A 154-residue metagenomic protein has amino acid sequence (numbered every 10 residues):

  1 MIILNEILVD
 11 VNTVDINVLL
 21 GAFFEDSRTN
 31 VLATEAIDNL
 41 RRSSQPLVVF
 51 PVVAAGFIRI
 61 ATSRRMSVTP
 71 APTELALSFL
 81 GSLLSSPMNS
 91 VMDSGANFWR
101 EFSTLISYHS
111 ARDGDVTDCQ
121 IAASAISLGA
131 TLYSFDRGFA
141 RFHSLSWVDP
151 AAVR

Functional and structural regions predicted by a protein language model:
M1-T13, N17-V49, R64-S78, R154: Short, well-structured N-terminal submotif of metal-dependent ribonuclease cores
M1-V11, A122-R154: Acidic, PIN/NYN-like endoribonuclease modules and their adjacent C-terminal/linker elements
D15, D118, D136: Acidic active-site catalytic centers that drive phospho-/nucleotidyl reactions and related ester hydrolyses
F23, A61, H143-S146: Short, flexible helix/strand-to-coil boundary loops that buttress conserved ligand/catalytic motifs in alpha/beta
S43-S44, S86-P87, L128: Structured helix-beta-strand junction loops
V48-P51, F135: Short beta-strand segments at enzyme active-site cores
N89-Y133: Active-site neighborhoods of divalent-metal-dependent phosphate/nucleic-acid chemistry enzymes
